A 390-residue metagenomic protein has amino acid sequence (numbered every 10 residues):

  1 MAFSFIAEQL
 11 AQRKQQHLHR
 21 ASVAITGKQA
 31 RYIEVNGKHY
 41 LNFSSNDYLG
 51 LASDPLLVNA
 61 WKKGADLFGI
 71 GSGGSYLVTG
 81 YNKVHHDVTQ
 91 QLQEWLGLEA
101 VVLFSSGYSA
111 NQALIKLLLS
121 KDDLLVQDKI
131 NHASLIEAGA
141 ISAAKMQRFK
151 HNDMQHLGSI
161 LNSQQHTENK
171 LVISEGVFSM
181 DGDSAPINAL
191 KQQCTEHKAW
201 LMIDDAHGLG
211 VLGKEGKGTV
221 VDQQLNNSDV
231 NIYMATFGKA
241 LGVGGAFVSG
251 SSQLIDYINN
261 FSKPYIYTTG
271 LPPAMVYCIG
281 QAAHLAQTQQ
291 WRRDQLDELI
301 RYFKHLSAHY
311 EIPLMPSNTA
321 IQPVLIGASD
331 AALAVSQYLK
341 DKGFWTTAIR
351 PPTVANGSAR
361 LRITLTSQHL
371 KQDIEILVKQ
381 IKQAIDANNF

Functional and structural regions predicted by a protein language model:
M1-E94, Q192-K198, S329, A359 (+1 more regions): N-terminal glycine-rich, Lys/His-bearing helix-loop that initiates the first secondary-structure elements of many
P55, N59-K63, L67, Q90 (+3 more regions): PLP-dependent enzyme catalytic core of the Aspartate aminotransferase-like
S75-T79, Q90-A113: Short loop-beta-helix segment that forms the pyridoxal 5′-phosphate
L114-A133, M154: Conserved PLP-anchoring active-site segment centered on the Schiff-base-forming lysine
Q147, H151-I203: Active-site phosphate-binding strand-loop segment of PLP-dependent enzymes
E215, V221-Y257: Active-site PLP attachment segment
G270-Q289, A308-H309: Structural motif of enzymes handling amino- and sulfur-group chemistry
Q295-R301, Y310-K342, T353, S358 (+1 more regions): Conserved PLP-binding catalytic core of the aspartate aminotransferase-like
